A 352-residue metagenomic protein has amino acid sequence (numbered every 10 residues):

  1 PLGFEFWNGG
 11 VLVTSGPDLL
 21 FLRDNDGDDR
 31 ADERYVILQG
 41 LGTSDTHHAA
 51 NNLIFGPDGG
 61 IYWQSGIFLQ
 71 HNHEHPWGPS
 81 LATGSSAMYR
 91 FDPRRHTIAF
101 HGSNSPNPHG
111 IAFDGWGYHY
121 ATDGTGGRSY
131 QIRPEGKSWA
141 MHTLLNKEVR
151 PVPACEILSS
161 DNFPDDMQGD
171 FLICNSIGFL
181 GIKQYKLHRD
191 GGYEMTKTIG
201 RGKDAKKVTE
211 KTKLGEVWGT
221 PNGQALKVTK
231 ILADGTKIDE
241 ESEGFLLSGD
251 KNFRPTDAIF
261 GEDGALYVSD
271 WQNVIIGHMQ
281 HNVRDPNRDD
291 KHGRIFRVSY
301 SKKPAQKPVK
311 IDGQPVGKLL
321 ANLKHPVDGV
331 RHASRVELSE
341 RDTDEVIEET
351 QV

Functional and structural regions predicted by a protein language model:
P1-L319, G329-E340, D344: Beta-propeller domains with acidic blade repeats across secreted/periplasmic ectodomains and cytosolic WD/CNH propellers
G192, I347-V352: Short, intrinsically disordered, charge-balanced linker/junction segments flanking boundaries in proteins
P326-V327, V352: Short inter-helical turns and helix N-cap capping residues of alpha-solenoid HEAT/ARM repeat scaffolds
